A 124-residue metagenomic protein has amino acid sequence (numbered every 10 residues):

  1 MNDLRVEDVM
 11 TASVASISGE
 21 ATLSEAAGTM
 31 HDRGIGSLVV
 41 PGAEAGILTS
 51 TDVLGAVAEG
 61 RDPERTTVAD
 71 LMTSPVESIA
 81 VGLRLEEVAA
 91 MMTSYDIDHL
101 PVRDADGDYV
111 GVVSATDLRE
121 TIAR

Functional and structural regions predicted by a protein language model:
M1-A12, T49-S78, R84-T93, V110-R124: Tandem CBS (Bateman) regulatory domains
A12-T22, P41-A45: Short N-terminal helix-initiation segments at or just after the protein's N-terminus
I17-G34, I79-D96, R103, I122: The conserved cystathionine-beta-synthase
M30-R33, L38-D52, M92, L100-T116: A glycine-centered beta-loop-beta connector
